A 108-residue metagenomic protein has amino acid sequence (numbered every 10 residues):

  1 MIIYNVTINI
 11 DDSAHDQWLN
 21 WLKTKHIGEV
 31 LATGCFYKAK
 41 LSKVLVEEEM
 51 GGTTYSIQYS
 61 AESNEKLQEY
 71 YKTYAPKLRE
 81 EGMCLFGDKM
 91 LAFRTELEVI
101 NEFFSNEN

Functional and structural regions predicted by a protein language model:
M1-Y4, D11-D16, T24: Long, hydrophobic N-terminal alpha-helical segment
I3-N9, S42-T73: Short, well-ordered beta-strand segments in beta-rich or mixed alpha/beta enzyme and ligand-binding folds
D12, G28, K66: Active-site micro-motifs of SAM-dependent methyltransferase domains
H15-L41, R79-M83: Short amphipathic alpha-helical segments
H15-Q17, K66-Q68, F103-F104: Intrinsically disordered, low-complexity acidic/polar segments
T33-Y37, S60-E96: An amphipathic, aromatic/His-enriched active-site/gating alpha helix that lines ligand/cofactor pockets
K40-M50, E81-N108: Glycine-rich beta-strand-turn "strand-cap" elements at beta-sheet edges
